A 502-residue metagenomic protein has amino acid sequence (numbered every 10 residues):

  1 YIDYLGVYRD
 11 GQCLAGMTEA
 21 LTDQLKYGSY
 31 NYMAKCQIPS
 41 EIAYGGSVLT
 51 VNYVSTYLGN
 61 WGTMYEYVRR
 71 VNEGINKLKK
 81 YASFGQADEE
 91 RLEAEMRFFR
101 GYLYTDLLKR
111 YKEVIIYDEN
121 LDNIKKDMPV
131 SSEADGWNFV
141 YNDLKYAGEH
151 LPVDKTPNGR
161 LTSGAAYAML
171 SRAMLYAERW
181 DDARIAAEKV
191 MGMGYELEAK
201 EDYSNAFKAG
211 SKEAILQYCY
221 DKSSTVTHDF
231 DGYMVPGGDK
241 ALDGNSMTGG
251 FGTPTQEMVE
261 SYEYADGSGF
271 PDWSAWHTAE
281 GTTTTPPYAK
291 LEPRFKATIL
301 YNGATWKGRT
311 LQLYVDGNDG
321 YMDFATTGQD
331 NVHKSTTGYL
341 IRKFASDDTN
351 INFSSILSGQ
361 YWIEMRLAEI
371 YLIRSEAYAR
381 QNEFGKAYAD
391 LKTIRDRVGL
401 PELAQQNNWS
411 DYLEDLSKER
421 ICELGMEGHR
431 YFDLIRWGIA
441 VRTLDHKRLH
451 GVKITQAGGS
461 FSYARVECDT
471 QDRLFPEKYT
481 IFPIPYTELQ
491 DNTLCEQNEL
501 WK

Functional and structural regions predicted by a protein language model:
Y1-K35, W137, Y141, K145-Y146 (+2 more regions): An aromatic- and glycine-enriched ligand-binding surface/loop that stacks and positions planar moieties
G6-V7, L107-I116: Proline-centered turn/helix-capping motifs that create local helix->coil transitions or kinks
L25-K26, T50, M64-Y65, F139 (+6 more regions): Long, intrinsically disordered, low-complexity segments
G28-Y111, D127-N138, L144-N158, D266-S268 (+7 more regions): Conserved, well-structured interaction surfaces
D118-K125: Short linear capping/connector segments at secondary-structure termini
Y288-I394: C-terminal substrate/ligand-recognition segments
